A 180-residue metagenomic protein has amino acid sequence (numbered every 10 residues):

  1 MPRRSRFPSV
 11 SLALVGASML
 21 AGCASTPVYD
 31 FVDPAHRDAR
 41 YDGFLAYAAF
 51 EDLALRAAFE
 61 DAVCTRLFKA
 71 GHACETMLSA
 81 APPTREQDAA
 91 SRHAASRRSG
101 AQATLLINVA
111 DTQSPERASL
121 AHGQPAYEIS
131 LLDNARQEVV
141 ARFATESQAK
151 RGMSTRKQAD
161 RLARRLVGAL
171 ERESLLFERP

Functional and structural regions predicted by a protein language model:
P2-A13: Bacterial N-terminal signal peptides that target proteins for export
R3, R85-E86, A159: A conditional alpha-helix N-cap/helix-loop micro-motif detector
A13-G16, Q124: Residue-level detector of alpha-helix boundary/anchor positions
A17, D38, R98-A101: Alpha-helix termination/capping residues and helix-transition junctions
M19-G22: C-terminal motif of bacterial Sec signal peptides marking the signal peptidase cleavage site
A24-D42, A121-Y127, D133-P180: C-terminal/domain-edge helix-coil "capping" segments
G43-A110: N-terminal segment of the mature soluble domain
Q87-V140, M153: Surface-exposed short loop/turn segments
